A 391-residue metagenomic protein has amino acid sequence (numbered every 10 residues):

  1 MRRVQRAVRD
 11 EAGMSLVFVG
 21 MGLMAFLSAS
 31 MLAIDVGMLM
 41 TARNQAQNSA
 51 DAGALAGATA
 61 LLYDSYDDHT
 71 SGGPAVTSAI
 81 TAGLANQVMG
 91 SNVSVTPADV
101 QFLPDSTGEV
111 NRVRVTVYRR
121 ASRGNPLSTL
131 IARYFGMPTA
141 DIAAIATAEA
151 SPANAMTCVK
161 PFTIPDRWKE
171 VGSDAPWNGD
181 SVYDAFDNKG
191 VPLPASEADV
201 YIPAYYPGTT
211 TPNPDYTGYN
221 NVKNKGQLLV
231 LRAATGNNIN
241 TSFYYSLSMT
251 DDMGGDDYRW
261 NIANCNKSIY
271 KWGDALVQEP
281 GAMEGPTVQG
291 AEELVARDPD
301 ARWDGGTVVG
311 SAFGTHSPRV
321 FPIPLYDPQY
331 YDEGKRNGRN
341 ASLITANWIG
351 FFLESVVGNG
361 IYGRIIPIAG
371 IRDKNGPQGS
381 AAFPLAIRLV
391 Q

Functional and structural regions predicted by a protein language model:
M1-T77, T81: Alpha-helical assembly-interface signal, strongest on the long, hydrophobic N-terminal helix that forms
Q5, R9, S94-T96, Q101: N-terminal non-cleavable signal-anchor helices
M38, P126-L127: Short, glycine/acidic-rich beta->alpha junctions
A50, R114-V115: A structural motif
Y66-I80, T96-R114, N125-P126, A132-Q391: N-linked glycosylation sequons
V76-N92: Extracellular/periplasmic head regions of type IV pilus-like filament subunits
S91, R119-P126: Acidic, polar loop-rich interaction surfaces within structured domains
